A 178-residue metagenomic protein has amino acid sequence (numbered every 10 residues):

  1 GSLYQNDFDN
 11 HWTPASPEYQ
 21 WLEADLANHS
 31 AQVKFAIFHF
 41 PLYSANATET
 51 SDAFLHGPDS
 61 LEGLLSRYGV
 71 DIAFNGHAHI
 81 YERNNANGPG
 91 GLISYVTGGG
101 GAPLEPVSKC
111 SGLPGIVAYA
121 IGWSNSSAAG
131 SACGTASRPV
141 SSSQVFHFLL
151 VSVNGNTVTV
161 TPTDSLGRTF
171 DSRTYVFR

Functional and structural regions predicted by a protein language model:
G1-V117, S141-S142, L150-R178: Metal-dependent phosphoester/phosphodiester hydrolase catalytic core
L65-R67, I116-S137, S141: Short Pro/Gly-enriched beta-strand edge/turn motifs at strand-loop
